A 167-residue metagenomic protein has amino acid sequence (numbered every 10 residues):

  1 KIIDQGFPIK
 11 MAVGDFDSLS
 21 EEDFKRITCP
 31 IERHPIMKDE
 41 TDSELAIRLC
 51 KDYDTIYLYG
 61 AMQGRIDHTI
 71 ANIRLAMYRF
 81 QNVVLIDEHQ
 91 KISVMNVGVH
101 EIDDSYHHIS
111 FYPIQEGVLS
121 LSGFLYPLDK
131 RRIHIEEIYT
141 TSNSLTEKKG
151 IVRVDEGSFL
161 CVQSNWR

Functional and structural regions predicted by a protein language model:
K1-Q81: Acidic/Gly/His-enriched mid-domain segments of enzyme catalytic cores or analogous surface patches that mediate
I36, E88-Q90, E116: Residues that form or immediately flank small-molecule/cofactor binding pockets and catalytic motifs
M37-T41, K91-S93, H134: A short acidic, often aromatic-flanked loop/helix-cap motif at beta-alpha or helix-coil junctions that lines enzyme
T55-Y57, N82-L85, K91, S122-Y126 (+1 more regions): N-terminal start-of-chain detector that recognizes signal peptides and the immediate post-cleavage beginning
Y59-A61, I86, Y112: Short beta-strand segments
N72-I73, M77-D104: Class I SAM-dependent methyltransferase SAM-binding "motif I" and its flanking Rossmann-like core
M95-R167: Long, charged alpha-helical interface segments
